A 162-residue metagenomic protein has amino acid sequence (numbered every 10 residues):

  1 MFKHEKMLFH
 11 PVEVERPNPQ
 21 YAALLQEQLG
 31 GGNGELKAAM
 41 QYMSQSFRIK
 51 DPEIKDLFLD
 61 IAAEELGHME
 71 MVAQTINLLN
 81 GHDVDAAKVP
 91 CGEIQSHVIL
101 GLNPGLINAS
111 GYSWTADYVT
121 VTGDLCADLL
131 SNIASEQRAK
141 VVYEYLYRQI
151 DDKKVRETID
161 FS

Functional and structural regions predicted by a protein language model:
M1-S162: Non-heme di-metal
